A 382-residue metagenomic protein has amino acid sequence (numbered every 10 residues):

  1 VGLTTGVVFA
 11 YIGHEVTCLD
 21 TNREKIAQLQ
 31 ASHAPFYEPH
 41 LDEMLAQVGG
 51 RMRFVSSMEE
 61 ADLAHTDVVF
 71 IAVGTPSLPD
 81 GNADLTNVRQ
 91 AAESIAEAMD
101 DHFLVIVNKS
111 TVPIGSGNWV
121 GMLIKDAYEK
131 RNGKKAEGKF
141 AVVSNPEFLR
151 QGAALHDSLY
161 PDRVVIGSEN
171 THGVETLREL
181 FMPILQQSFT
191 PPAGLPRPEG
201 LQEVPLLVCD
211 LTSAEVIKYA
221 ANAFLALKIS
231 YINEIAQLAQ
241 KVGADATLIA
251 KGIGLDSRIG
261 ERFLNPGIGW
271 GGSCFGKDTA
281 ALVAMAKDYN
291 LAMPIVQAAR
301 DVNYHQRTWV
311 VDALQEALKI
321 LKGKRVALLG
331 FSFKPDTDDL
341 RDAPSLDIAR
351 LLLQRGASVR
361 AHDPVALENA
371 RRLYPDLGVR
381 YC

Functional and structural regions predicted by a protein language model:
V1-C382: Structural/interface elements that position substrates and couple domains in central-metabolism enzymes
